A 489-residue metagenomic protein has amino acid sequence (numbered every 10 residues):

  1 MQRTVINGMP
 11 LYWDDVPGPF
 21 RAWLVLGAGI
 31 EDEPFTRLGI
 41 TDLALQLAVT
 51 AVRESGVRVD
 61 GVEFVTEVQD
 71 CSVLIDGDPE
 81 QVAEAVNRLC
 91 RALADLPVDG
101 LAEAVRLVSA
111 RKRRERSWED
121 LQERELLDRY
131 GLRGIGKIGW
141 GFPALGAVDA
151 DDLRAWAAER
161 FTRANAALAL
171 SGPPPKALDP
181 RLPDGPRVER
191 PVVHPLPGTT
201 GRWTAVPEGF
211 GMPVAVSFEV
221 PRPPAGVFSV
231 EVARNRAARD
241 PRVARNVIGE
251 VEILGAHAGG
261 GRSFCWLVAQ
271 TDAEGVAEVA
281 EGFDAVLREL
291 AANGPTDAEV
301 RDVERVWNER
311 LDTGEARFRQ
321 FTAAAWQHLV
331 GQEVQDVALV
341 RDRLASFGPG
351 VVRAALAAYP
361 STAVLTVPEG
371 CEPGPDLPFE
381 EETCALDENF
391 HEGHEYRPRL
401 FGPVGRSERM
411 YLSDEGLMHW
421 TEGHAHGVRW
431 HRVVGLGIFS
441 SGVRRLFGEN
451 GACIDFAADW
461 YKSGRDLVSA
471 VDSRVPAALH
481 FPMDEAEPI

Functional and structural regions predicted by a protein language model:
M1-V59, R154-R245, P368-I489: His/Glu-rich zincin catalytic helix
E54-P191, V251-E395, L400-E408, V443 (+2 more regions): Charge-rich, well-structured scaffold segments of protease-associated domains
